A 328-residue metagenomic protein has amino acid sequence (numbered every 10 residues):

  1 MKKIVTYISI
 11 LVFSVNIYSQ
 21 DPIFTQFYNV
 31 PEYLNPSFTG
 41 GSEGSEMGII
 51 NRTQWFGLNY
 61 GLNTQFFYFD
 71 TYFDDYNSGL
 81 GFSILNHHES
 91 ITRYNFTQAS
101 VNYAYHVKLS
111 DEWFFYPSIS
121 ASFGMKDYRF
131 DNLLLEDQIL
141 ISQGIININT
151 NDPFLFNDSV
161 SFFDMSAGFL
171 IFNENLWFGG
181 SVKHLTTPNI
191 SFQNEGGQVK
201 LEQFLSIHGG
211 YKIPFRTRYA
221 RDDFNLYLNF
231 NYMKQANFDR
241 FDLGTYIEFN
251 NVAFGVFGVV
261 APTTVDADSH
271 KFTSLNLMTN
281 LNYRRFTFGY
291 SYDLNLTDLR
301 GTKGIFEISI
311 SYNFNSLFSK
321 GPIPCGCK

Functional and structural regions predicted by a protein language model:
M1, S19-Q20: Absolute protein N-terminus
M1-I4, L109-D111: Positively charged n-region of N-terminal signal peptides that target proteins for export
I4-V15: Sec-dependent N-terminal signal peptides
Q20-K328: Subset of outer-membrane beta-barrel
